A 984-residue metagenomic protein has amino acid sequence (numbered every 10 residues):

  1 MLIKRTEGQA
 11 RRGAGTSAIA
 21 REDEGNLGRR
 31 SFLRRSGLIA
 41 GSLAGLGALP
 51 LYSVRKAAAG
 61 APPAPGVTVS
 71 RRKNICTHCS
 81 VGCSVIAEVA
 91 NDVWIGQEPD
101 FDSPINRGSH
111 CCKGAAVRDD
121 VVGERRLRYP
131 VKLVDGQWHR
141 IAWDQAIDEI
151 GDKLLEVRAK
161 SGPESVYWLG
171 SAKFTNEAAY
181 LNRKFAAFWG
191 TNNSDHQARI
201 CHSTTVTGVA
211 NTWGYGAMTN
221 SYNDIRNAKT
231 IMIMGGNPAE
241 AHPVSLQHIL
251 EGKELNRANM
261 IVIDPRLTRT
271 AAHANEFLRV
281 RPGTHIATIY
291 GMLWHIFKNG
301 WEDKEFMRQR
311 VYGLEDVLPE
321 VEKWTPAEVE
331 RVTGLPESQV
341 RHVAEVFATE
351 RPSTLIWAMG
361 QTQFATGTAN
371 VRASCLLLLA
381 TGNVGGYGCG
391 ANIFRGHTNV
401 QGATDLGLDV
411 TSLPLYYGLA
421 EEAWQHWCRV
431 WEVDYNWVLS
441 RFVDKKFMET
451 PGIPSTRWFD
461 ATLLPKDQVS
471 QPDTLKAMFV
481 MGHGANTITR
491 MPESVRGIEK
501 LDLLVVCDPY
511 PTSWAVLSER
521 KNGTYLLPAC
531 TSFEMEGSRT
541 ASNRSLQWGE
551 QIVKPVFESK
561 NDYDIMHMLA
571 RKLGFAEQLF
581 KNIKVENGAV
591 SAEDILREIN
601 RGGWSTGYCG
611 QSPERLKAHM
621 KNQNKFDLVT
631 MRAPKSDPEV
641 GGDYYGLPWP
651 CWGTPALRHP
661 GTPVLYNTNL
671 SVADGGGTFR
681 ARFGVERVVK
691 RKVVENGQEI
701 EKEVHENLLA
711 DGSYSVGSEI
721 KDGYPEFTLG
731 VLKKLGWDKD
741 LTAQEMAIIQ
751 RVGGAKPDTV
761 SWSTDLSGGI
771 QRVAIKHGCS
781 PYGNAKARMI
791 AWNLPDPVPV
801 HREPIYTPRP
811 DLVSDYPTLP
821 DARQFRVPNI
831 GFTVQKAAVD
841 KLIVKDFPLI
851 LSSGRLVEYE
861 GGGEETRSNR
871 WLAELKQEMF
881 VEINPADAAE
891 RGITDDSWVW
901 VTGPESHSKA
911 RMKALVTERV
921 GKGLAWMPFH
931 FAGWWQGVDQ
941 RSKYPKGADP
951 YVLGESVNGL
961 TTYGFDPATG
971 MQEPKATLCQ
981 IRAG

Functional and structural regions predicted by a protein language model:
M1-G28: N-terminal secretory signal peptides
M1-R11, R55-R140, D144, G170 (+1 more regions): Extracytoplasmic/lumenal soluble domains of exported proteins with redox or metal-associated functions
I19-E24, G28, R34-S36, A40 (+15 more regions): Cofactor-pocket helix-loop regions in the catalytic cores of large enzyme subunits
R29, R72-T77, Q97-E98, I105-H110 (+4 more regions): Cofactor-binding beta-sheet edge motifs in enzyme active sites
G37, G41-G45, A87, S103 (+2 more regions): N-terminal cofactor/phosphate-binding cores enriched in small/glycine residues, especially glycine-rich loops such as
V81, M359-F364, G482, Y859-T866: Glycine-rich phosphate/pyrophosphate-binding beta-alpha loops
D102-P104, G114, N192, A348 (+4 more regions): Metal/cofactor-centered catalytic core regions of large enzymes
D562-R615, Q698, D711, S715-Y724 (+7 more regions): Long, contiguous, secondary-structure-rich segments that constitute the structural scaffold of globular domains
